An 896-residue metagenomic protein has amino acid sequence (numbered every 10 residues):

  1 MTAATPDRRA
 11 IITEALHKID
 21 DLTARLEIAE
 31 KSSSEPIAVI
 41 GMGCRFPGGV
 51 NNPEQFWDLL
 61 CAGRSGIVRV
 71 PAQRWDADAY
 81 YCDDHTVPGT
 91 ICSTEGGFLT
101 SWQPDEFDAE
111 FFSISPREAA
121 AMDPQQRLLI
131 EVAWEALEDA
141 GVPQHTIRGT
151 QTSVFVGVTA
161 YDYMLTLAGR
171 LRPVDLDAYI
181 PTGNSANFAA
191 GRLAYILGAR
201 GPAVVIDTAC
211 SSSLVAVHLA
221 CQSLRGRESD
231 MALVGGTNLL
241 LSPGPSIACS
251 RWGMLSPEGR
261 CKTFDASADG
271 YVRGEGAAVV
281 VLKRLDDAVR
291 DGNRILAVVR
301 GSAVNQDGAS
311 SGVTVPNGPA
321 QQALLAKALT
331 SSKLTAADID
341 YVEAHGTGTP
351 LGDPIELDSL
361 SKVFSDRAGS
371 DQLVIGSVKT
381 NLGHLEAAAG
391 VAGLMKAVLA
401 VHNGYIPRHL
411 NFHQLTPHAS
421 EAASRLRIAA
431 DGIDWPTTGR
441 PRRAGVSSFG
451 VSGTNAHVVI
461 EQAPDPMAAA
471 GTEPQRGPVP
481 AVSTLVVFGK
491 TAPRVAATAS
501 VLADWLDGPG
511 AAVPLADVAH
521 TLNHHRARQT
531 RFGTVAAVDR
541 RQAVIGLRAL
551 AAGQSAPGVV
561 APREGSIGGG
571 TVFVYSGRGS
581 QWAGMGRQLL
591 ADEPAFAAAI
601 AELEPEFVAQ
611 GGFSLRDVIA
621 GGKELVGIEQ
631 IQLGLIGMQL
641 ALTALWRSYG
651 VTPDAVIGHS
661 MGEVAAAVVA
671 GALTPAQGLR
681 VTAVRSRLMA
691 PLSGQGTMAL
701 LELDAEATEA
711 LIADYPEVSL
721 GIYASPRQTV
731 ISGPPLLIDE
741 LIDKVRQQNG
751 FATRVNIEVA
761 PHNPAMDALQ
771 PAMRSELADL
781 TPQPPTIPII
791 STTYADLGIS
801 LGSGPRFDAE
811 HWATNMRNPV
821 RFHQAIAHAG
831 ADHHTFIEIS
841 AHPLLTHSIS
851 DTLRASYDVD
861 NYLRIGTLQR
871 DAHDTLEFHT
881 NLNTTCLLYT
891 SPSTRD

Functional and structural regions predicted by a protein language model:
T2-G477, D504, R526, K623 (+7 more regions): Condensing-enzyme catalytic core of the thiolase-fold
T2-T13, S33-P36, T335-D338, T380 (+9 more regions): Acyltransferase loading domain of fatty acid and polyketide assembly lines
V39-I40, V574-Y575, F836-E838: Short hydrophobic beta-strand that contains or immediately precedes a catalytic carboxylate
A133, S576-G579, Y889-T894: Conserved adenylation A10 loop of the ANL superfamily
N187-A190, E564-I657, M661, I731 (+1 more regions): Helix-rich "cap/lid" substructures immediately adjacent to catalytic or cofactor-binding pockets
G301-S302, Q306-S311, A598, V618-I839 (+1 more regions): Acyltransferase
G352-L357, L844-R854: Short Gly/Thr/Asp-enriched flexible loops that form oxyanion-binding sites at enzyme active sites
L863-T884: Short, flexible loop segments at boundaries between secondary-structure elements
